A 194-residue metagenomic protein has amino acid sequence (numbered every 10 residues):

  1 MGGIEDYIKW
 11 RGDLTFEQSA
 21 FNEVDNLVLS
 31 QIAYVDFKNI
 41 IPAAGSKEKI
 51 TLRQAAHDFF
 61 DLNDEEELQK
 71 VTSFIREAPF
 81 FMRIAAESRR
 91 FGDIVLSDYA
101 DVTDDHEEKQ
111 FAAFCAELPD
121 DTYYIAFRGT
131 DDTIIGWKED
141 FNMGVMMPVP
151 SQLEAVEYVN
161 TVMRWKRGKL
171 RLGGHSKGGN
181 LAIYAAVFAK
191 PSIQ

Functional and structural regions predicted by a protein language model:
M1-G173, N180, Y184-Q194: Non-catalytic, mobile gating and regulatory segments of ester bond hydrolases
